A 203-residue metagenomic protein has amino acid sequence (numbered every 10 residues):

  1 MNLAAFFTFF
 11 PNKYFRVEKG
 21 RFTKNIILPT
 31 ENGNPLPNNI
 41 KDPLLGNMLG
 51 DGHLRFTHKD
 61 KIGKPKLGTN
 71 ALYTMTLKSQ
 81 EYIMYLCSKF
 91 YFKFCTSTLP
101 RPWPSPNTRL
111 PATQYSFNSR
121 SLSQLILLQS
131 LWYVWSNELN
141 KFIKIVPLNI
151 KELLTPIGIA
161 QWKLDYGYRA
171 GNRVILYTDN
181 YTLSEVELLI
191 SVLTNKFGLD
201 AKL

Functional and structural regions predicted by a protein language model:
M1-L203: Internal intein/HINT superfamily modules and their associated LAGLIDADG
